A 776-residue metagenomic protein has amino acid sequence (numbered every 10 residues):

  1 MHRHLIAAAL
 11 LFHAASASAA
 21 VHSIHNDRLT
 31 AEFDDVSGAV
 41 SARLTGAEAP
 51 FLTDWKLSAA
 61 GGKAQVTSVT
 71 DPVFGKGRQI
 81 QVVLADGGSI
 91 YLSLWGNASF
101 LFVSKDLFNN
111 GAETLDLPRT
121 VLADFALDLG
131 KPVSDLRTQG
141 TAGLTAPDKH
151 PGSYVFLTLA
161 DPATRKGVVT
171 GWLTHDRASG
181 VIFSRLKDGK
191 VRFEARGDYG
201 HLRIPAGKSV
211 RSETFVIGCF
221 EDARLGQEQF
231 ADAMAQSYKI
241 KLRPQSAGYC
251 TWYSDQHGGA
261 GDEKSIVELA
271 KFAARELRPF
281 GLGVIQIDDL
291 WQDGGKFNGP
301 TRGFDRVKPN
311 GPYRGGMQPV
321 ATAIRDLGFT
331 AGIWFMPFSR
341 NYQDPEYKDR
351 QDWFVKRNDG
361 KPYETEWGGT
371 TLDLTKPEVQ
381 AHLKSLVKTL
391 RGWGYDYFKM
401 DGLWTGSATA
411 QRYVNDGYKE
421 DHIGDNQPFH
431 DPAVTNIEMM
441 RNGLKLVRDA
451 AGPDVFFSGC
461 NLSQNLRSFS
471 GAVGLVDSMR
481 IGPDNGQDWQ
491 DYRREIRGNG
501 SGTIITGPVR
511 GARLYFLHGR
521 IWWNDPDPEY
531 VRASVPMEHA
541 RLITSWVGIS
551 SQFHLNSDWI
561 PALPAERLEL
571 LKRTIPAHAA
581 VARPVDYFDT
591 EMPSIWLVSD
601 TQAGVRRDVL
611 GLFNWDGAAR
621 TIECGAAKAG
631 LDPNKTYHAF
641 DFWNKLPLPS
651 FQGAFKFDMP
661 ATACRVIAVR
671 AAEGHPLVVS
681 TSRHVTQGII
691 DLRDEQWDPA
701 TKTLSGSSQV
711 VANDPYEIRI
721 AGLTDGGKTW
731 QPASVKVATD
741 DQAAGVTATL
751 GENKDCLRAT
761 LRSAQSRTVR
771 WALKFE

Functional and structural regions predicted by a protein language model:
A20-F33, S41-R185: Polysaccharide-binding surfaces and accessory modules of carbohydrate-active proteins
S23-H25, N97, V121-L122, F156-Q245 (+1 more regions): Beta-strand-rich recognition/accessory modules
R28, L101-N109, I549, R607-N614 (+1 more regions): Short, well-ordered beta-strand segments enriched in hydrophobic/aromatic residues
L115-F125, F613-D632, Q709-K728: Surface-exposed beta-strand/loop patches in extracellular or lumenal glycoproteins
K208-E213, C250, A433-E673: Active-site-proximal substrate-binding groove within the catalytic cores of carbohydrate-active enzymes
R224-V284, D288-D293: An acidic-aromatic substrate-binding cleft motif
L282-V531: Aromatic- and carboxylate-enriched substrate-binding clefts and catalytic-loop regions of carbohydrate-active enzymes
F651-I689, N753-E776: C-terminal beta-strand-rich structural cap/linker in extracellular carbohydrate-active enzymes
